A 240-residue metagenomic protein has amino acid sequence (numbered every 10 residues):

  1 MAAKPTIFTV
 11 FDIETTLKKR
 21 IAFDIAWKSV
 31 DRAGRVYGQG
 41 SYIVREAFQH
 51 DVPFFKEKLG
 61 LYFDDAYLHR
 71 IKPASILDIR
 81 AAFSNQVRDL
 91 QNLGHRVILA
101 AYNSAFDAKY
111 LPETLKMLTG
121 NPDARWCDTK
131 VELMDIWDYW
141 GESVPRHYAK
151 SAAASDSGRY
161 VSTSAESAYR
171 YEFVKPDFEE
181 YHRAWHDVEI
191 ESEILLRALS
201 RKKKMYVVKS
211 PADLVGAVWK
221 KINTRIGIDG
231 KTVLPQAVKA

Functional and structural regions predicted by a protein language model:
A2-A3, A153-S157, W185-A240: Acidic two-metal-ion nuclease catalytic site recognized across multiple nuclease folds, prominently DnaQ/RNase D-T
A2-T114: Conserved non-catalytic scaffold segment of RNase H-like nuclease domains
K4-F11, T16-L17, L133, W140 (+2 more regions): Short, charged/polar N-terminal "headpieces" of proteins
E46-L59, F63, M134-V188: Active-site-proximal helix-loop-helix substrate-binding element of RNase H-like nuclease domains
A66-K72, L118-P122, K175-Y181: Short, polar/flexible loop-turn hinges at active-site or ligand-entry regions and domain interfaces
A105-V131: Substrate-recognition/cap helix-loop segment adjacent to the acidic, metal-dependent catalytic center of Asp-based
T114-L118, Y171-E172, I194-R201: Active-site catalytic microenvironments for nucleophilic, acid-base chemistry
R125-E132, E180-V188, V208-P211: Short, surface-exposed recognition loops or helix-turn segments adjacent to catalytic cores
